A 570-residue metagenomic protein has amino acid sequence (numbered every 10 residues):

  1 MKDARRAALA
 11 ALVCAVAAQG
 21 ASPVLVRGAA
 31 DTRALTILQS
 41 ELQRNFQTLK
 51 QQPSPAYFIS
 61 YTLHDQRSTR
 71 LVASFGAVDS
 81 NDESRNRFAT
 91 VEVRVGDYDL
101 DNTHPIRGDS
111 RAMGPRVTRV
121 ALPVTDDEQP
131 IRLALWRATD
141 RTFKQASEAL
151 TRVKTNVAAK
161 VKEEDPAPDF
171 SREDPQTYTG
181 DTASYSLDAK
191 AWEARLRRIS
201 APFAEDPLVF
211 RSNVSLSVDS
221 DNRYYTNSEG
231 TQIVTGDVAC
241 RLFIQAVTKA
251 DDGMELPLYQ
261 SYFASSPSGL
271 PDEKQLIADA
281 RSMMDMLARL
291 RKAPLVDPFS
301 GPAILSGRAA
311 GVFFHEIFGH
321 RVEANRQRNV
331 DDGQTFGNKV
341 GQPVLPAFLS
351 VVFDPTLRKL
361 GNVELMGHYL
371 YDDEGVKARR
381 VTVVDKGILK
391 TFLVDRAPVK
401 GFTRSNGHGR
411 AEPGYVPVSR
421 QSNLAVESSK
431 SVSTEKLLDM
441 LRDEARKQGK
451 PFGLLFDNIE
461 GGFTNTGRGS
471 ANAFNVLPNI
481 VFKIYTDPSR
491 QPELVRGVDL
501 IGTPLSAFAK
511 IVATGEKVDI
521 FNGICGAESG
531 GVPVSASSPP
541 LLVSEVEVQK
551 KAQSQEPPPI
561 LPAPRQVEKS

Functional and structural regions predicted by a protein language model:
M1-A4: N-terminal secretory signal peptides that target proteins for export/translocation
A8-Q19: Bacterial N-terminal signal peptides
G20-R380, D385-I388, G401, F452 (+3 more regions): Active-site bordering "gate/hinge" segments that shape substrate access to catalytic or cofactor-binding pockets
P175, L258-S265, Y415-S422, I484-E493: Short acidic (Asp/Glu) and glycine-rich catalytic loops that position anionic groups and cofactors
L258-Q260, V394, V495-D499: Short clusters of small/polar residues that mark proteolytic maturation junctions
V383, K390, E493-V495: Local beta-strand/beta-hairpin segments that build beta-sheet-rich folds
I388-E444: C-terminal, non-catalytic macromolecule-binding modules
E427-S506, N522-E528: Hydrophobic alpha-helical bundle architecture
